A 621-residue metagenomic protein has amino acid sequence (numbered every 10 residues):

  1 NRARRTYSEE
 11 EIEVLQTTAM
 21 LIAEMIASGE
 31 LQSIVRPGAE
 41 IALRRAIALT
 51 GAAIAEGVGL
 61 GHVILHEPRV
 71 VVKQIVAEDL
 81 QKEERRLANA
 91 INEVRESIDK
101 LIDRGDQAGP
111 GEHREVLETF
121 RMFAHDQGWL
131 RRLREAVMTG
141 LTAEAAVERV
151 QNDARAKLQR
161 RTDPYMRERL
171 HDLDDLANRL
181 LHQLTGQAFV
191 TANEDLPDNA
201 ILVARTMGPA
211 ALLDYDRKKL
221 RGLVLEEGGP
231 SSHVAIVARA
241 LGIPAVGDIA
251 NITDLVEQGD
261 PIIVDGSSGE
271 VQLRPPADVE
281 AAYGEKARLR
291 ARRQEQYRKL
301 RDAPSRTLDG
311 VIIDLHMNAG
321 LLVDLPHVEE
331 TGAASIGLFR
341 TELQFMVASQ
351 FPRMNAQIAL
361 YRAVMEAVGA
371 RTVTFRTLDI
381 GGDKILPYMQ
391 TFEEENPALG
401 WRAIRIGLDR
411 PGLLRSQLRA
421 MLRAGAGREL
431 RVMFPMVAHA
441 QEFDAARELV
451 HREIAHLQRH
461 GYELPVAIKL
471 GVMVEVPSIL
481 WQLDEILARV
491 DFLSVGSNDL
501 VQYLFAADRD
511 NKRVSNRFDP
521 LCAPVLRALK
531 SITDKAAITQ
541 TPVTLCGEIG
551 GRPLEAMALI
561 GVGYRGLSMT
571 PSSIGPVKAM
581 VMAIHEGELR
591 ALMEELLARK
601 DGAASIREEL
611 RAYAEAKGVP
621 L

Functional and structural regions predicted by a protein language model:
N1-T6: Short beta-strand-to-loop transition segments that serve as allosteric relay/switch motifs in sensory/regulatory domains
S8-A367, V373, T377-I380, I406 (+8 more regions): Non-catalytic, soluble scaffold/interaction modules
R293-L621: Conserved alpha/beta-domain cores
